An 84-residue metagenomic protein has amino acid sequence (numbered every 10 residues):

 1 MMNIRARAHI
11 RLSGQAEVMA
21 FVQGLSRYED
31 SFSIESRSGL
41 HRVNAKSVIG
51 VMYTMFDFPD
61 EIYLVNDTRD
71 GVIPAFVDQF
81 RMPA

Functional and structural regions predicted by a protein language model:
M2-L12: Short glycine-/aliphatic-rich beta-strand segments at the starts of folded cytosolic domains
I10-G14, L64-T68: Short beta-strand-to-loop capping motifs
Q15-S31, L40-F58, V72-F76: Amphipathic alpha-helical interaction surfaces in cytosolic regulatory modules
F58-L64: Noncatalytic modules at the cell exterior or secretory-pathway interfaces, chiefly beta-strand-rich lectin/adhesion
F80-A84: A glycine-rich helix N-cap at a beta->alpha junction
